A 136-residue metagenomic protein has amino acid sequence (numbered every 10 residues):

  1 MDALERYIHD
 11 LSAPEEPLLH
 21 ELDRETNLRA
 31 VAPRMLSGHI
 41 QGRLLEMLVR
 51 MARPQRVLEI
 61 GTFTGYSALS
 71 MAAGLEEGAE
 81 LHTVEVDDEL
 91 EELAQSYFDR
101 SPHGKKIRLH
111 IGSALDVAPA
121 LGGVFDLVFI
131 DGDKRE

Functional and structural regions predicted by a protein language model:
M1-L19, R24, L28-V31: N-terminal auxiliary segments of SAM/dcSAM-dependent transferases
S12-E16, A30-R43, R50: Conserved SAM-binding loop and adjacent beta-strand
G38-E136: S-adenosylmethionine/decaboxylated-SAM
